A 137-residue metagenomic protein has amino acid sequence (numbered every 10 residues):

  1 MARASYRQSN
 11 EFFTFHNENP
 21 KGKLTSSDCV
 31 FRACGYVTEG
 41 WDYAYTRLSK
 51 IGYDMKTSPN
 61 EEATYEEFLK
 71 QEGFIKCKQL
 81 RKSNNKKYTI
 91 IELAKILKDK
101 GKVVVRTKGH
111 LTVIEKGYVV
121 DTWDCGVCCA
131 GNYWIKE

Functional and structural regions predicted by a protein language model:
M1-A63, E67-E72: Active-site nucleophile-adjacent alpha helix/oxyanion-hole segment immediately C-terminal to the catalytic cysteine
Q8, F15-N17, R106-T107, E115 (+1 more regions): Surface-exposed beta-strand edges and flanking loops
C34, C77, C125-C129: Generic recognition of cysteine residues
G52-G109, E115-D124: Conserved active-site-adjacent core of cysteine acyl-enzyme catalytic domains
D121-E137: Noncatalytic regulatory segments and standalone regulatory/sensor domains
